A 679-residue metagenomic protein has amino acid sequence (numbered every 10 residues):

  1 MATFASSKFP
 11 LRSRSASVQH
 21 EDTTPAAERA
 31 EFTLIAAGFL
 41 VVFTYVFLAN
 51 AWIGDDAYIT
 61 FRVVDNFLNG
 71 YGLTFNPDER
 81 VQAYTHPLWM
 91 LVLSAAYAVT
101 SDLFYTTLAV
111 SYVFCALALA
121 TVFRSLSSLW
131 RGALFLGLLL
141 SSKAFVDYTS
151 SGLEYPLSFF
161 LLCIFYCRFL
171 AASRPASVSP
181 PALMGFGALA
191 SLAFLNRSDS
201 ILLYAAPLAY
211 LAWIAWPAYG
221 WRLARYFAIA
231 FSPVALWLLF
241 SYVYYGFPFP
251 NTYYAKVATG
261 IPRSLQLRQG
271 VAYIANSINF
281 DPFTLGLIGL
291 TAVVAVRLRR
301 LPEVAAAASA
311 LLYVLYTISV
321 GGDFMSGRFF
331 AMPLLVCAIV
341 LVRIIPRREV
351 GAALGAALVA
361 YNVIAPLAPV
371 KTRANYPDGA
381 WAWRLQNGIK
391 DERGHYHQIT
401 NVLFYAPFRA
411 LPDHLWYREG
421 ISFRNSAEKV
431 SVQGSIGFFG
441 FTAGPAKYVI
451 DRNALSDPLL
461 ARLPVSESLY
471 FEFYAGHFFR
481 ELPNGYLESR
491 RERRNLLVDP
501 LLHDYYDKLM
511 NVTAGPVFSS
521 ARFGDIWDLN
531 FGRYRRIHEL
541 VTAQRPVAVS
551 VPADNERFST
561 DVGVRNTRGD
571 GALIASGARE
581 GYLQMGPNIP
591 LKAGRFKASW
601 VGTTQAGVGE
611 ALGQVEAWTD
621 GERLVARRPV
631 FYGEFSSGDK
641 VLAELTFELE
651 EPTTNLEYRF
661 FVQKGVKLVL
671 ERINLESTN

Functional and structural regions predicted by a protein language model:
F4, F9-R14, V18-P552: Membrane-proximal envelope and lipid/glycan-remodeling enzymes
F123, R595-K597, N655-E657: Short, conserved beta-strand segments of beta-strand-rich sandwich/propeller modules, principally
R328, S435, P445, F596 (+2 more regions): Residues that flank catalytic or metal-binding motifs in active/ligand-binding sites
I421-A427, L591-K592, E650-P652: Flexible, charged surface loops at secondary-structure boundaries
T542-R595, T603-A611, W618, R623-V630 (+4 more regions): Glycan-recognition and processing domains
E634-V641, P652-T654: Ser/Thr- and Asn-enriched, surface-exposed coil loops between beta-strands
F647-F661: Noncatalytic modules at the cell exterior or secretory-pathway interfaces, chiefly beta-strand-rich lectin/adhesion
